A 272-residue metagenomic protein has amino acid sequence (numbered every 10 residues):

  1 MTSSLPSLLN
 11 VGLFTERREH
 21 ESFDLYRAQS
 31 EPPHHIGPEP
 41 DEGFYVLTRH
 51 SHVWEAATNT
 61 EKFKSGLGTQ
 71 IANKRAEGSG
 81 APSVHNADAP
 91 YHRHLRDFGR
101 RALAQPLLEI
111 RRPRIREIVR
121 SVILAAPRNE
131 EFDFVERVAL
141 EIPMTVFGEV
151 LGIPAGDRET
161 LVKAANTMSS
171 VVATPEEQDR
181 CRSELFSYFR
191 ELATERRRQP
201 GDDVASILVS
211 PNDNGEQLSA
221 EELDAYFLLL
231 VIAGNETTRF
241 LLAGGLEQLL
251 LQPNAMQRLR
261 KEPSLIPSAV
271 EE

Functional and structural regions predicted by a protein language model:
M1-E272: Cytochrome P450
